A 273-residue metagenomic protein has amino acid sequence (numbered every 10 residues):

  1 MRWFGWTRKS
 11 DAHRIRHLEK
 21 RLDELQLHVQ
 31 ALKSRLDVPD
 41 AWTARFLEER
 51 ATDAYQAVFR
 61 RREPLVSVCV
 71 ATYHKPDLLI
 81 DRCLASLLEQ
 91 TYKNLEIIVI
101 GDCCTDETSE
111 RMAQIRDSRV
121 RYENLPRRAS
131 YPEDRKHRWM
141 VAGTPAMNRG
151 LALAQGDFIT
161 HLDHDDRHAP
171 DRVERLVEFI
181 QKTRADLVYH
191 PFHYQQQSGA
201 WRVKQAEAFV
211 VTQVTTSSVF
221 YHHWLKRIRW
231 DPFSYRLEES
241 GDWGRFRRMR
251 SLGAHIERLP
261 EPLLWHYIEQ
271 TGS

Functional and structural regions predicted by a protein language model:
H13-S86: N-proximal low-complexity "stem/linker" segments adjacent to membrane-targeting elements
L84-A85, S109, G156, A169-Q181 (+1 more regions): Short alpha-helix within the catalytic core of nucleotide-sugar-dependent glycosyltransferases
L88-D134: Acidic donor-binding segment of Leloir-type glycosyltransferases
R128-A154: Glycine-rich, basic loop-to-helix element that forms the pyrophosphate-binding segment of sugar-nucleotide handling
I159: Short aromatic/hydrophobic "clamp" motif used to bind/position activated sugar donors
D163-R167: The conserved acidic donor/metal-binding loop of glycosyltransferases
D171-V203: Conserved donor NDP-sugar-binding/catalytic core segment of glycosyltransferases
E207-S273: Conserved nucleotide-sugar donor-binding catalytic segment
